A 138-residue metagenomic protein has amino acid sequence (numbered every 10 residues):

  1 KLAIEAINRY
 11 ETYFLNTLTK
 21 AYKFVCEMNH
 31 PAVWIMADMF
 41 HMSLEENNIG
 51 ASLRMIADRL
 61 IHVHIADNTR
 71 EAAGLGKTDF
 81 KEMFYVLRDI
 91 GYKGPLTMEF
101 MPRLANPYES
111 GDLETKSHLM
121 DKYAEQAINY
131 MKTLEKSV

Functional and structural regions predicted by a protein language model:
A6-I7, F100: Short, well-ordered beta-to-alpha junction loops that form the rim of enzyme active sites and present histidine/acidic
I7-Y13: Surface-exposed cleft-lining segments at the edges of enzyme active sites
L15-A37, M42-V138: Histidine-acidic metal/acid-base catalytic patches
